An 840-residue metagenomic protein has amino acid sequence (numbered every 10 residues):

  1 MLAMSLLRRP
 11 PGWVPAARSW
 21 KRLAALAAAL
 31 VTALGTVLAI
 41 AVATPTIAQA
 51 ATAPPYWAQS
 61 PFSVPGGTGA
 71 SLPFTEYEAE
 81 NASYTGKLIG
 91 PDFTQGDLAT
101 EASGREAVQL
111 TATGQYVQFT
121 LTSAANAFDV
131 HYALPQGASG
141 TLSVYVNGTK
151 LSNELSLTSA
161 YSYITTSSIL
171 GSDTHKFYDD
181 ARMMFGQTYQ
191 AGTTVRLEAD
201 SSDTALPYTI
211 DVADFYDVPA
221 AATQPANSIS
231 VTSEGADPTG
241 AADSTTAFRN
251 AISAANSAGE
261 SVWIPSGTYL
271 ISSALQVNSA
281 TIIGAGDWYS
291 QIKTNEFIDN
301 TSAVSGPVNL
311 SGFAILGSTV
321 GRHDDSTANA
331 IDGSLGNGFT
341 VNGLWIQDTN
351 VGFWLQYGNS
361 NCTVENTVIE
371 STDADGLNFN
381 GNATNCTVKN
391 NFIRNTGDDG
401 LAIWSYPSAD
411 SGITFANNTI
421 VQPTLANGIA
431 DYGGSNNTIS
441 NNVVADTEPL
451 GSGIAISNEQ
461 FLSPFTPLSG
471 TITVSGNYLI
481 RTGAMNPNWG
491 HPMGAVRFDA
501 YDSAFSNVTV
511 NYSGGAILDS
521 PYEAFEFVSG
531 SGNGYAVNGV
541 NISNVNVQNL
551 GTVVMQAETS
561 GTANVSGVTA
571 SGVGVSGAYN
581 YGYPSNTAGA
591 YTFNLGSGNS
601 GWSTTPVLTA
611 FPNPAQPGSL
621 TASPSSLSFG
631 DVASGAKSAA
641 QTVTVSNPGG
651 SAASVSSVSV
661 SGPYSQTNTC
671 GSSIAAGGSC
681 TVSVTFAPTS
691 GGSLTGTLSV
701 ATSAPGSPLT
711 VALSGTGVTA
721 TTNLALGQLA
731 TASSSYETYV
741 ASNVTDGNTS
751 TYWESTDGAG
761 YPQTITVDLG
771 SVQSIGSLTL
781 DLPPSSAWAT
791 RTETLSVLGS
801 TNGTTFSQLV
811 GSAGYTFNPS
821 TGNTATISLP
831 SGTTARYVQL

Functional and structural regions predicted by a protein language model:
T36, G96-A102, P617, V718-V772 (+3 more regions): Disordered, acidic Ser/Thr/Pro-rich linker "stalks" and the adjacent N-terminal cap of the next globular domain
T36-V37, E260, I271-A274, G286-D287 (+11 more regions): Short glycine/acidic-rich loop motifs that flank beta-strands on beta-rich extracellular proteins
T52-N81, P219-S230, A712, T716-D746 (+4 more regions): Juxtadomain low-complexity/linker regions and immediately adjacent membrane-anchoring helices
T52-Q224: Extracytoplasmic
V231-P265: Acidic Gly/Asp/Thr-rich repetitive segments characteristic of extracellular carbohydrate-active and adhesion proteins
R249, S253-A254, Y269-I283, Q291-F339 (+5 more regions): Extracellular beta-strand-rich solenoid/capping regions of secreted or surface-exposed proteins that bind or remodel
A285-W288, G306-G317, N337-D348, N359-D375 (+9 more regions): Right-handed parallel beta-helix
A615-A720: Feature for long, exposed domains in two main contexts
